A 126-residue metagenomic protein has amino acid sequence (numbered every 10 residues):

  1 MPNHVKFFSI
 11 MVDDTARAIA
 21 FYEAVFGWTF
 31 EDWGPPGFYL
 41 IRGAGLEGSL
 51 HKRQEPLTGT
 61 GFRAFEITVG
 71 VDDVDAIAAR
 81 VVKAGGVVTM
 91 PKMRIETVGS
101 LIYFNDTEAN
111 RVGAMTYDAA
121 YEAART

Functional and structural regions predicted by a protein language model:
M1-A20, L46-E47, A64-V69, T116-T126: N-terminal beta-strand motif that seeds the catalytic metal site of vicinal oxygen chelate
V5-D13, P56-V82, S100-N105: Vicinal oxygen chelate
F7-G43: N-terminal first-folded block
I10, A78, V82-T126: Vicinal oxygen chelate
T15, G37, L46, V74 (+1 more regions): A generic "binding-loop/recognition-motif" signal
G27-D32, G70, P91-R94: Short linear motifs in intrinsically disordered
W28-F62, R111-Y117: Conserved short beta-strand elements that form part of the metal-binding/catalytic scaffold of enzyme active sites
